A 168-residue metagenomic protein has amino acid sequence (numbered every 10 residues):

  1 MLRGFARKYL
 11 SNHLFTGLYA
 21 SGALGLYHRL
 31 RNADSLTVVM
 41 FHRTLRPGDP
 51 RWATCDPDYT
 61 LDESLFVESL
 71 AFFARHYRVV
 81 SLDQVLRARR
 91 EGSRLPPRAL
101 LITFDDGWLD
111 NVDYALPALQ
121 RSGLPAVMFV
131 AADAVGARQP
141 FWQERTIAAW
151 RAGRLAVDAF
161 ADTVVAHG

Functional and structural regions predicted by a protein language model:
M1-I102, W108-G168: Terminal accessory/targeting
